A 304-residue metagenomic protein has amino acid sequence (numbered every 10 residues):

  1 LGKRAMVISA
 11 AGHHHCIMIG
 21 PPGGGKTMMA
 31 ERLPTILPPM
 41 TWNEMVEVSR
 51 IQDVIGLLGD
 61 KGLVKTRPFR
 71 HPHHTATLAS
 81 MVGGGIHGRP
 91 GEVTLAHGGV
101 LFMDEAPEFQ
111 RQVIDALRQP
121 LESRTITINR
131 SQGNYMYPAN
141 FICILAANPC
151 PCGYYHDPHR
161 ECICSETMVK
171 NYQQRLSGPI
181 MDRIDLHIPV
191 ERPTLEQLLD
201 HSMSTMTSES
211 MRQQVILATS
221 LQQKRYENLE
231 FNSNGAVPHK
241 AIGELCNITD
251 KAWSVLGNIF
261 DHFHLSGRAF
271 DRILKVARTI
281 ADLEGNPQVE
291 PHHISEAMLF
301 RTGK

Functional and structural regions predicted by a protein language model:
L1-P22, M45, Q52, A277: Pre-Walker A (pre-P-loop) alpha-helix and adjacent loop at the N terminus of AAA/AAA+ ATPase modules, a conserved
L1-R4, H13-H15, R50-I114, Q119 (+2 more regions): Switch/coupling sub-region of P-loop NTPases
I17-L58, S123: Walker A/P-loop
P21-G24, A106, G133, P193: Short, ordered loop/turn segments at secondary-structure junctions
P34, V46-R50, V82, R118 (+2 more regions): Conserved protein kinase catalytic domain
E44, S80, E92, R272-V276: Residue-level recognition of specific faces of alpha-helices
H87-G88, R111-K304: Basic, amphipathic alpha-helical bundle interface domains used for macromolecular binding and assembly
